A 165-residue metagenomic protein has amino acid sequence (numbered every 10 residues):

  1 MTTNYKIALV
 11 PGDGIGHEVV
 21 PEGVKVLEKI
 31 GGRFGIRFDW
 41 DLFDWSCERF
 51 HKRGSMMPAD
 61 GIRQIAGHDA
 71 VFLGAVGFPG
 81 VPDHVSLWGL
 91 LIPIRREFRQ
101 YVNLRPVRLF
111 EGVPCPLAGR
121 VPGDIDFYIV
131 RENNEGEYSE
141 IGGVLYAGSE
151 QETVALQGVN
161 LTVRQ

Functional and structural regions predicted by a protein language model:
T2-G14, G32, D44-Q165: Anion-binding alpha/beta catalytic cores of soluble intermediary-metabolism enzymes, centered on
I15-V20: Short N-terminal binding/cap micro-motifs at the start of the first secondary-structure element
E22-I30, Q64: Residue-level detector of alpha-helical secondary structure
E28-D39: Signal peptide-proximal N-terminal region of secreted/periplasmic/extracellular or secretory-lumen proteins
